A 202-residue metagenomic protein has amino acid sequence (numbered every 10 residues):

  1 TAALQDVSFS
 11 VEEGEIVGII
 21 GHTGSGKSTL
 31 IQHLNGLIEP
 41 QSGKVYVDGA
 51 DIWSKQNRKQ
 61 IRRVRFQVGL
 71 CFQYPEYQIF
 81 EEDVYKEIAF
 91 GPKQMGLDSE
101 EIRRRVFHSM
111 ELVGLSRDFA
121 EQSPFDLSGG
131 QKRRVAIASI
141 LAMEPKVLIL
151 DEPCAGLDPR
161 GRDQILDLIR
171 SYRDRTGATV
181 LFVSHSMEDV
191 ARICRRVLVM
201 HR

Functional and structural regions predicted by a protein language model:
I20-H22: The feature captures the beta-strand-to-loop junction immediately N-terminal to the Walker
N35: Helix-to-loop junction immediately C-terminal to a conserved catalytic motif
G43-S54, V64: Conserved ABC transporter NBD signature motif
E100-D118: Conserved ABC ATPase "signature" region
S123-L127, Q131: Conserved ABC ATPase signature
E144: Conserved catalytic motifs of ABC-family nucleotide-binding domains
L148-D151: Catalytic Walker B motif of ABC-type/P-loop ATPase nucleotide-binding domains
